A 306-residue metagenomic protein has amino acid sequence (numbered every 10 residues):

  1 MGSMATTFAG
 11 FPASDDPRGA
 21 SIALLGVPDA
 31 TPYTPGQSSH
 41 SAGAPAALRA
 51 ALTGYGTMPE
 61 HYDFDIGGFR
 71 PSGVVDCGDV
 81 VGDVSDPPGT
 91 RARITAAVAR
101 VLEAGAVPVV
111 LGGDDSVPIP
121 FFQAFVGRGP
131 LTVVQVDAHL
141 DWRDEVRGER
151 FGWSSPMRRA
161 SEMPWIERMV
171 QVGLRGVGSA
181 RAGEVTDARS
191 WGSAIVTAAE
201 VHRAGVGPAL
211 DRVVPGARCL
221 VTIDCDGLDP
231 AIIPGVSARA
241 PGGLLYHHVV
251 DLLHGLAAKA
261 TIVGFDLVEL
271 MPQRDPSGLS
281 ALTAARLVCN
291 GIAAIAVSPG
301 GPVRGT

Functional and structural regions predicted by a protein language model:
M1-T306: Conserved alpha-helical scaffold segments that buttress catalytic/binding sites
